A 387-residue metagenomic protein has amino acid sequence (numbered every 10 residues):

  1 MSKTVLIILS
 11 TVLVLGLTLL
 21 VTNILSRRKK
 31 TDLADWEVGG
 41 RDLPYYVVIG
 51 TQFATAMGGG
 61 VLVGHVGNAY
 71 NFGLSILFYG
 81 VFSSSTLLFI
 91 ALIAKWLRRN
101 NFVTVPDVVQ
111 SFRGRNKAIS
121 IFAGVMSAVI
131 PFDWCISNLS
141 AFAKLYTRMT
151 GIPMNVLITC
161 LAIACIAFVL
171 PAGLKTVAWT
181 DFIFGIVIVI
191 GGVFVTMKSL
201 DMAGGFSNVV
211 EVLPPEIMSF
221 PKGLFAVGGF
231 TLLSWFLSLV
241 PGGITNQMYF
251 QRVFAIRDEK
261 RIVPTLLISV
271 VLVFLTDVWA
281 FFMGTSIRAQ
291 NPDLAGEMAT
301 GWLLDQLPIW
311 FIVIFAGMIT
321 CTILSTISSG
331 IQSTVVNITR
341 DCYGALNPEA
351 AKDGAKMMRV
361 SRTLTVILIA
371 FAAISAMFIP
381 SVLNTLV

Functional and structural regions predicted by a protein language model:
M1-V387: Membrane-embedded helix-loop-helix hairpins and adjacent transmembrane boundary segments in multi-pass transporters
